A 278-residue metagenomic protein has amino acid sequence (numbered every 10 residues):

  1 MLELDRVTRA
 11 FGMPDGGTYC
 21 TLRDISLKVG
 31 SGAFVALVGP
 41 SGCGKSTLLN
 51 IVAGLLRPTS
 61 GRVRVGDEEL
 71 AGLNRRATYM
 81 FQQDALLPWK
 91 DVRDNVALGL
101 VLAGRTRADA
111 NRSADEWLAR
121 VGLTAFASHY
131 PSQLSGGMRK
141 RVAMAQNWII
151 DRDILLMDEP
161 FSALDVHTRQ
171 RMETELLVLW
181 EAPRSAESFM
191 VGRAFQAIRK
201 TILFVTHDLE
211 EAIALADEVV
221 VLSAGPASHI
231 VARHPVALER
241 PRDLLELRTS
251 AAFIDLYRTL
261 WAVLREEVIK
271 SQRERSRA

Functional and structural regions predicted by a protein language model:
V38-P40: The feature captures the beta-strand-to-loop junction immediately N-terminal to the Walker
A53: Helix-to-loop junction immediately C-terminal to a conserved catalytic motif
G61-G72: Conserved ABC transporter NBD signature motif
K90-A97, I213: Short coil-to-helix segment of the ABC ATPase nucleotide-binding domain corresponding to the Q-loop/switch region
A97, V101, A108-F126, E175-V178 (+1 more regions): Conserved ABC ATPase "signature" region
H129-S132, I150, E181: Conserved signature/switch motifs of ABC ATPase nucleotide-binding domains
L155-D158: Catalytic Walker B motif of ABC-type/P-loop ATPase nucleotide-binding domains
